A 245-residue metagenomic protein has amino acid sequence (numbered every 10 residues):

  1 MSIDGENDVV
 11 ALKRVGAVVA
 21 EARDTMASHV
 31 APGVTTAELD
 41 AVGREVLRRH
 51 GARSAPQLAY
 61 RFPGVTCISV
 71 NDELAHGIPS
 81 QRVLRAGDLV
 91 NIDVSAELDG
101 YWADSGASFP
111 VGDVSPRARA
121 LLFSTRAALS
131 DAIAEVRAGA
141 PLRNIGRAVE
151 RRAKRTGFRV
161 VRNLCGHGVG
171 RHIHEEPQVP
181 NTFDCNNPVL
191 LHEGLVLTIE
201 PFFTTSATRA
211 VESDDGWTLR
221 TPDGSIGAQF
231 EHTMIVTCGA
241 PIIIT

Functional and structural regions predicted by a protein language model:
M1-T245: Active-site neighborhoods and metal-handling regions in enzymes and metal-associated proteins
